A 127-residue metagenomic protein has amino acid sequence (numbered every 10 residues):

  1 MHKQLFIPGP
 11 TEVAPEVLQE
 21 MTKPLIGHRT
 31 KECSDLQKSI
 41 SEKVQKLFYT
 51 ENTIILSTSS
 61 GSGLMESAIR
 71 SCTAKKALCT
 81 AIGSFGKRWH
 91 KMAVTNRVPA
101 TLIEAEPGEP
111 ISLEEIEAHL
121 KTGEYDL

Functional and structural regions predicted by a protein language model:
H2-T58: A glycine-/small-polar-enriched, mobile loop at the entrance of the PLP active site in fold-type I
K3-L5, T53-I55, K76-L78, T101 (+1 more regions): Structural motif
F48-T50, S71-K76, V98-A100, G123-Y125: Short, surface-exposed connector motifs at secondary-structure boundaries
E51-L78, I82, G86-H90: Conserved beta-loop-alpha segment that forms the PLP phosphate-binding cup at the N-terminus of a helix
A81, I103-E106: Short beta->alpha connector loops at strand-helix junctions that form conserved, small/polar/Pro-enriched
R88-P99, E106, E117: Active-site-proximal loop->helix
P110-L127: Active-site phosphate-binding strand-loop segment of PLP-dependent enzymes
